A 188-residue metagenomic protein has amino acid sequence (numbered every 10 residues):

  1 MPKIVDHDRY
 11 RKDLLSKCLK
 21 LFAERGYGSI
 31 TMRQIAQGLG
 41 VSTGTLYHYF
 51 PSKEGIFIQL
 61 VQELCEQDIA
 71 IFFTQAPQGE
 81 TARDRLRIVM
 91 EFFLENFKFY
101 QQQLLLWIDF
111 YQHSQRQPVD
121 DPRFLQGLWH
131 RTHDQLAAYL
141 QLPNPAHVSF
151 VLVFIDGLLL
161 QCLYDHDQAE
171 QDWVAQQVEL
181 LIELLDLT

Functional and structural regions predicted by a protein language model:
M1-R9, T188: N-terminal intrinsically disordered/low-complexity leader segments
P2, D13, K17-G55, Q59: Helix-turn-helix
V5, G28-S29, L142-P145: Short, charged helix-capping/linker segments at alpha-helix termini
R11, L15, V61, C65 (+1 more regions): Amphipathic, non-transmembrane alpha-helical scaffold segments
Q59, E63, F73-F99, V148-V151: Hydrophobic alpha-helical connector segments
T74, R116-S149, Q176-E179: Amphipathic alpha-helical packing segments from all-alpha helical-bundle domains
L94-V119: Amphipathic alpha-helical segments used for helix-helix packing
Y111-Q112, P143-D165, V174-L180: Hydrophobic alpha-helical segments that form the core of small-molecule binding pockets and/or dimer interfaces
